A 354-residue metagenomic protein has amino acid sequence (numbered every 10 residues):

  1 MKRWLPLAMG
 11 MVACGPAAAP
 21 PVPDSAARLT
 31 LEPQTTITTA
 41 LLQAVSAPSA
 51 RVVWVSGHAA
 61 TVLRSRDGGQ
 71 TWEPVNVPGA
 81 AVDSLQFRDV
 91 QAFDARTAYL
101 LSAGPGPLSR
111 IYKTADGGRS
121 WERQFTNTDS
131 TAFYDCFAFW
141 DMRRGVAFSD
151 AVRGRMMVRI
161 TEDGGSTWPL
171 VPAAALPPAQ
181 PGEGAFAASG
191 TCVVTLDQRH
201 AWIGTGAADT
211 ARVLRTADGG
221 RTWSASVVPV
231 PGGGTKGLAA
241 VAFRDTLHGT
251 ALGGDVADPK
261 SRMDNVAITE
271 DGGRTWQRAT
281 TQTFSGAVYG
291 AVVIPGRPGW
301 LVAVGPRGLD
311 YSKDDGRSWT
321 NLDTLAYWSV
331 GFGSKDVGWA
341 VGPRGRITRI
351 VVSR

Functional and structural regions predicted by a protein language model:
M1-R3: Positively charged n-region of N-terminal signal peptides that target proteins for export
L7-M9: Sec-dependent N-terminal signal peptides
V12-A13: C-terminal motif of bacterial Sec signal peptides marking the signal peptidase cleavage site
P16-R354: Residue-level hotspots at or immediately adjacent to binding/recognition sites across diverse folds
